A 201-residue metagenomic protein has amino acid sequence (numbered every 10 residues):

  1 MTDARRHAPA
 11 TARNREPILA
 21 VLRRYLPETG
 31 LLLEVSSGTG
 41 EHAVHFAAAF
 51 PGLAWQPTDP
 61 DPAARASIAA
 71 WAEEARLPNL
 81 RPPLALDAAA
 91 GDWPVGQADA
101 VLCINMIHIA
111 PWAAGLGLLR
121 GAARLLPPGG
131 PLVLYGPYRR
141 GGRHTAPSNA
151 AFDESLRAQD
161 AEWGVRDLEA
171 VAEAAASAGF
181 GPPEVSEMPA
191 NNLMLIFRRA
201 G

Functional and structural regions predicted by a protein language model:
M1-E28: Class I SAM-dependent methyltransferase Rossmann-like catalytic core, especially the SAM/SAH-binding loop
L33, E41-G91: Class I SAM-dependent methyltransferase SAM/SAH-binding core
S36: Conserved S-adenosyl-L-methionine
W93-V101: A short acidic, Gly/Pro-enriched loop at the edge of an enzyme's catalytic core that lines a small-molecule cofactor
I109-A122: A short, conserved alpha-helix within the catalytic core of class I
G129-Y138: Conserved beta-strand signature within the Rossmann-like core of class I S-adenosyl-L-methionine
T145-E169: Conserved Class I S-adenosyl-L-methionine
F180-G201: Core SAM-dependent methyltransferase catalytic element
